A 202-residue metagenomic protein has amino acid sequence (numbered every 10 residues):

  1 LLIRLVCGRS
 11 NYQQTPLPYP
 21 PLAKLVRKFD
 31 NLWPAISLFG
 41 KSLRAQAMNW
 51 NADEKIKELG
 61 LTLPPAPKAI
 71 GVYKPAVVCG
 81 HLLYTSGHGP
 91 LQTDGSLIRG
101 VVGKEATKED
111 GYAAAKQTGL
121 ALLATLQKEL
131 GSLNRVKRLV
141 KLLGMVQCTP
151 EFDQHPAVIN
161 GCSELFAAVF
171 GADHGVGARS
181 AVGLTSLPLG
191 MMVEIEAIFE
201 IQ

Functional and structural regions predicted by a protein language model:
L1-I3, P18, K24, S42: N-terminal amphipathic/hydrophobic targeting modules at extreme N-termini, encompassing cleavable Sec/SRP-type signal
N11, K24, K28, M192-E194: Intrinsically disordered, low-complexity regulatory regions of eukaryotic regulatory proteins
A45-Q202: Short, polar/acidic, helix-capping and beta-turn segments at strand->helix junctions that line the mouths
